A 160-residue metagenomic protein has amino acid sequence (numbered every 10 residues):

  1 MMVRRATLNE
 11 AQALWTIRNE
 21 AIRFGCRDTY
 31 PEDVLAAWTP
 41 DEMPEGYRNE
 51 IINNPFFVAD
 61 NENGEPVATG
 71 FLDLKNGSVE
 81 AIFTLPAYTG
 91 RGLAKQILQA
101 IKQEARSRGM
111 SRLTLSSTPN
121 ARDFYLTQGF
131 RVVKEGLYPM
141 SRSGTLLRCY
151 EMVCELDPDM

Functional and structural regions predicted by a protein language model:
M1-V3: Extreme N-terminal starter segment of soluble prokaryotic enzymes
R5-L8, T16-A87, L98-A100, E155-D157: Acetyl-CoA-dependent GNAT
L85, T89, S116-T118: Residue-level recognition of the GNAT/N-acetyltransferase active site
G92: Conserved G/P- and acidic residue-centered "switch" motifs that form tight phosphate/ATP-binding loops in soluble
I97, A121-F124: Conserved short alpha-helix immediately C-terminal to the canonical SAM/SAH-binding motif I of Rossmann-like
A105-T118: Conserved GNAT acetyl-CoA-binding A-motif
T114-S116, R131-E151: Conserved catalytic-core motifs of GNAT/GCN5-like acyltransferases
Y125, F130: Conserved active-site tyrosine of GNAT-family acetyltransferases
